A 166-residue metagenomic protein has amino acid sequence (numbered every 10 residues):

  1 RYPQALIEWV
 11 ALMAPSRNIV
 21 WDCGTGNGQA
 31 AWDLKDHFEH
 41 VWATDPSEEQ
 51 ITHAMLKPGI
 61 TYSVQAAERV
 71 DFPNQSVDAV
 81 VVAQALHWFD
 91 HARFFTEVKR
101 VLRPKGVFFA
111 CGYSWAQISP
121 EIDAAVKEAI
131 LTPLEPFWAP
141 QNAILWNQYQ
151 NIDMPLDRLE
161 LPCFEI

Functional and structural regions predicted by a protein language model:
Y2-N18: Conserved alpha-helix/loop element of class I SAM-dependent methyltransferases that forms part of the SAM/SAH-binding
I19-R69: Class I SAM-dependent methyltransferase SAM/SAH-binding core
E68-A79: A short acidic, Gly/Pro-enriched loop at the edge of an enzyme's catalytic core that lines a small-molecule cofactor
V82-A83, H91: A short beta-strand submotif of the Rossmann-like class I SAM-dependent methyltransferase core that lines
L86: Glycine/small-residue-rich loop that forms an oxyanion/phosphate-binding "nest" at active or ligand-binding sites
F89-E97: A short, conserved alpha-helix within the catalytic core of class I
K99-I166: Conserved catalytic/acceptor-binding region of the Class I
